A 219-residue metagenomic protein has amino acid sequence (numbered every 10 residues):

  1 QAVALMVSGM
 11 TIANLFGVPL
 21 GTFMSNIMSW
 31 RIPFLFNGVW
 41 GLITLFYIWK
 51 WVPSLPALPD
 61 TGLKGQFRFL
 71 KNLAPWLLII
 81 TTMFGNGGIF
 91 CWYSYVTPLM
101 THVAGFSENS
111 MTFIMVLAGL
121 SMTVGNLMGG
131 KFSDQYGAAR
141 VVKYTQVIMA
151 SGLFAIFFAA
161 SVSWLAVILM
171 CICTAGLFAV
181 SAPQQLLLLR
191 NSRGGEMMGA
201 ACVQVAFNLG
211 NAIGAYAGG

Functional and structural regions predicted by a protein language model:
A4, E108-V116, M197-A201: Small-residue hotspots at the loop-to-helix junctions and early N-terminal turns of transmembrane alpha-helices
L5-K50, Y95: Helix-loop-helix hairpin linking two adjacent transmembrane segments in secondary transporters
T11-I12, G119-L120, N208-L209: Short hydrophobic/small-residue motifs within alpha-helical transmembrane segments of multi-pass transporter-like
W51-T81: Juxtamembrane intracellular "pre-TM" segments in multi-pass secondary transporters
A74-V116, L120: Extracytoplasmic gate region of multi-pass secondary transporters
G125-A138: Helix-to-loop junctions at the C-terminal end of transmembrane segments in multipass secondary transporters
A139-Q184: C-terminal transmembrane helical hairpin of 12-TM major facilitator-type secondary transporters
N191-G219: A late C-terminal transmembrane helix in Major Facilitator Superfamily
